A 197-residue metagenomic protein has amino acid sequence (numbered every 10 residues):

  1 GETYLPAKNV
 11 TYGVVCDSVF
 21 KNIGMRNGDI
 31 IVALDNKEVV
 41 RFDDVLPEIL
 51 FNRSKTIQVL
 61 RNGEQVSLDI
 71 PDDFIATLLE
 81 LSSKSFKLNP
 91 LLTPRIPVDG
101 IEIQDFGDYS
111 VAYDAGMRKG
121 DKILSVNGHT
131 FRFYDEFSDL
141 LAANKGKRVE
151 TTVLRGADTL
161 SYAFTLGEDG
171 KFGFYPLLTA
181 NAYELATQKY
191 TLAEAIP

Functional and structural regions predicted by a protein language model:
G1, L34-S82: Interdomain regulatory linker/hinge segments that flank or connect interaction modules in polarity/junction/synaptic
G1-G13: Internal alpha-helical transmembrane segments
T11-C16, Q58, D105, T152: A short beta-strand micro-motif
T11-Y12, I31, I103, I123: Hydrophobic residues on conserved beta-strands that form the core of alpha/beta folds
F20-F42, A112-D135: Conserved PDZ fold ligand-binding element
N22, D43-N52, E136-K145: Short linear motifs in intrinsically disordered
R26, I49-T56, D72, R118 (+1 more regions): A short, compositionally biased
S82-G116, K122, H129-P197: Functional transmembrane alpha-helices
